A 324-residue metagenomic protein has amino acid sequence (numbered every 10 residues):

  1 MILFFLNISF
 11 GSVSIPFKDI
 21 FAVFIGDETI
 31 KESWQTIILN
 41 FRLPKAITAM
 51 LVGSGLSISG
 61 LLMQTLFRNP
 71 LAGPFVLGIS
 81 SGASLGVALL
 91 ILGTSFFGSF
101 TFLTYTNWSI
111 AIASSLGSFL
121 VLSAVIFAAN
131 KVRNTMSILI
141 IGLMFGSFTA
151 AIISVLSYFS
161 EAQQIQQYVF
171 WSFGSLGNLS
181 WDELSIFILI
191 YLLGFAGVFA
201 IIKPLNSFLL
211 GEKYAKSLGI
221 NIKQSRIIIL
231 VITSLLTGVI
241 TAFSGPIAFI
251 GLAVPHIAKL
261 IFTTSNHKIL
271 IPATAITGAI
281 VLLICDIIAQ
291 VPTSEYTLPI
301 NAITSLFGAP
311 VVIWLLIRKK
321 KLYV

Functional and structural regions predicted by a protein language model:
M1-V324: Alpha-helical transmembrane segments in inner-membrane proteins
